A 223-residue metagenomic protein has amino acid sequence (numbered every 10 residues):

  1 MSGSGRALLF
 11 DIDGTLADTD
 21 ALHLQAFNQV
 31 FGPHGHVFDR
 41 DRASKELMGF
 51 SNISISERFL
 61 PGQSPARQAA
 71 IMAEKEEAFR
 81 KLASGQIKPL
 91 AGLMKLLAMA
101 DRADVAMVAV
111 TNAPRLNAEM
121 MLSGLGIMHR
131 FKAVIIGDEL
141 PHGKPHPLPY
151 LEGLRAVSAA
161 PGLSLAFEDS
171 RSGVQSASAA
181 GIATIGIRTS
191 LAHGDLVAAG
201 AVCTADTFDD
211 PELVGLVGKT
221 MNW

Functional and structural regions predicted by a protein language model:
M1-R6, M94, A98-D101, V105 (+1 more regions): Asp-based, Mg2+/Mn2+-dependent phosphohydrolase catalytic module
S2-A103, M128: N-terminal helical cap/lid subdomain that shapes the substrate entry/recognition surface in HAD-like hydrolases
T15, T111-A113: Conserved phosphate-coupling serine/threonine residues in phosphotransfer and NTP-handling enzymes
